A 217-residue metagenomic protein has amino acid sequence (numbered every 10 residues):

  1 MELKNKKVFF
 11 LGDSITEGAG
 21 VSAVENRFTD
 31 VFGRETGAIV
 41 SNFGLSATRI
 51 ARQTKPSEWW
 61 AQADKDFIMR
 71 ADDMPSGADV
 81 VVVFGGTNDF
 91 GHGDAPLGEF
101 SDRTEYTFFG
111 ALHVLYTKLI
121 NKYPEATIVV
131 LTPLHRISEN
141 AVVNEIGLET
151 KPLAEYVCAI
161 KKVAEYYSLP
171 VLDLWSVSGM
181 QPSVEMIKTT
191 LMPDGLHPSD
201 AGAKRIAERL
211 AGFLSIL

Functional and structural regions predicted by a protein language model:
E2, K7-F9, I15-G110: Conserved SGNH/GDSL esterase-like catalytic core that processes O-acyl groups on lipids and polysaccharides
S14, R49-I50, T190, G195: Residue-level preference for alpha-helix termini and adjacent loops
D64-L217: Alpha-helical cap/lid subdomain in secreted, periplasmic, or secretory-pathway luminal O-acyl-processing enzymes
